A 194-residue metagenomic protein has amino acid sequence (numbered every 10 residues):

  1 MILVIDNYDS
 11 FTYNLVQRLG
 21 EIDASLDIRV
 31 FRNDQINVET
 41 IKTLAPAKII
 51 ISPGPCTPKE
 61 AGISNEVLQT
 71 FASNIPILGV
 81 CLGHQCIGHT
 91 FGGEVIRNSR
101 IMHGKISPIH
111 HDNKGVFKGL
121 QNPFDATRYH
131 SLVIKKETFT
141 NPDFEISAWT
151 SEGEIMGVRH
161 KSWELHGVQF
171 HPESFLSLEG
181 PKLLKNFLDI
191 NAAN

Functional and structural regions predicted by a protein language model:
M1-L3: Extreme N-terminal starter segment of soluble prokaryotic enzymes
N7-L15, P46-K48: Conserved N-terminal glycine/acidic-rich loop preference
R18-L26: A short, Lys/Arg-enriched amphipathic alpha-helix followed by its capping loop at the start of a domain
D27-N33: Short hydrophobic/Thr-rich beta-strand motif most characteristic of the beta2 strand and flanking loop of CheY-like
I36-A45, T138-T140: Short amphipathic alpha-helix with an adjacent loop that forms part of the alpha/beta core around
T43, A47-G119, L184: Cysteine-nucleophile active-site neighborhood
G115-S162: Catalytic beta-strand/loop cores that center a nucleophilic Ser/Cys/Thr and support acyl-enzyme chemistry
F175-N194: Acyltransferase
